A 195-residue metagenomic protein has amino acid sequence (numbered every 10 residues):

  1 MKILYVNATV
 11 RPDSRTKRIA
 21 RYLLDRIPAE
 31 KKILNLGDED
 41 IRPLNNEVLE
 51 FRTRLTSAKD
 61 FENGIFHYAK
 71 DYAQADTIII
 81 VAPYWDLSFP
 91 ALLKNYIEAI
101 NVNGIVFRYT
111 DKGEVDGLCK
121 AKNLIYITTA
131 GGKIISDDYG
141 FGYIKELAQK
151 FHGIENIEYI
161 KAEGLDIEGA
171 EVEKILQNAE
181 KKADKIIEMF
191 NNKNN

Functional and structural regions predicted by a protein language model:
M1-E98, V102, K181-N195: N-terminal beta1-alpha1-beta2 submodule of the flavodoxin-like/Rossmannoid cofactor-binding fold
T9-D13, G131-I135, L165-I167: Short histidine/acidic/glycine/proline-rich micro-motifs that form metal- and phosphate-coordinating active-site loops
L34, I127, I160: Hydrophobic residues at beta-strand termini and immediately following loops that shape nucleotide-binding pockets
A73, A91, C119, H152-E155: Structured loop/turn residues at beta-strand edges in well-structured enzyme cores
V102-K112: Conserved nucleotide-sugar donor-interacting segment of glycosyltransferase catalytic cores, predominantly GT-B
T110-H152: Short, glycine-/small-residue-rich phosphate/pyrophosphate-handling segment
I135-S136, G142-N195: Glycine-rich phosphate/pyrophosphate-binding loop and the adjoining helix
